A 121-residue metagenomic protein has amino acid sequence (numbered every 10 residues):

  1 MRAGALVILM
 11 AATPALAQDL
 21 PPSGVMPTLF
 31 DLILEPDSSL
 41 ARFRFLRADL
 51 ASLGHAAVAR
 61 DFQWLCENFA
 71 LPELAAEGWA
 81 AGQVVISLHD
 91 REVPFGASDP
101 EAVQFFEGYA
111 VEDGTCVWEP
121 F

Functional and structural regions predicted by a protein language model:
M1-V7: Sec-dependent signal peptide recognition, specifically the positively charged N-region followed immediately by
A12-P14: N-terminal signal peptide c-region/cleavage motif recognized by signal peptidases
Q18-E35: Short N-terminal segments immediately surrounding and downstream of signal-peptide cleavage
P27-D31, L40, A81: A broad structural signal for short, well-ordered beta-strand segments within beta-sheet-rich domains
P36-F45: Short coil-to-beta-strand
R44-V85: Mature extracytoplasmic domains of secretory-pathway proteins
W79-F121: Polar/charged, Gly/Pro-rich intrinsically disordered segments
